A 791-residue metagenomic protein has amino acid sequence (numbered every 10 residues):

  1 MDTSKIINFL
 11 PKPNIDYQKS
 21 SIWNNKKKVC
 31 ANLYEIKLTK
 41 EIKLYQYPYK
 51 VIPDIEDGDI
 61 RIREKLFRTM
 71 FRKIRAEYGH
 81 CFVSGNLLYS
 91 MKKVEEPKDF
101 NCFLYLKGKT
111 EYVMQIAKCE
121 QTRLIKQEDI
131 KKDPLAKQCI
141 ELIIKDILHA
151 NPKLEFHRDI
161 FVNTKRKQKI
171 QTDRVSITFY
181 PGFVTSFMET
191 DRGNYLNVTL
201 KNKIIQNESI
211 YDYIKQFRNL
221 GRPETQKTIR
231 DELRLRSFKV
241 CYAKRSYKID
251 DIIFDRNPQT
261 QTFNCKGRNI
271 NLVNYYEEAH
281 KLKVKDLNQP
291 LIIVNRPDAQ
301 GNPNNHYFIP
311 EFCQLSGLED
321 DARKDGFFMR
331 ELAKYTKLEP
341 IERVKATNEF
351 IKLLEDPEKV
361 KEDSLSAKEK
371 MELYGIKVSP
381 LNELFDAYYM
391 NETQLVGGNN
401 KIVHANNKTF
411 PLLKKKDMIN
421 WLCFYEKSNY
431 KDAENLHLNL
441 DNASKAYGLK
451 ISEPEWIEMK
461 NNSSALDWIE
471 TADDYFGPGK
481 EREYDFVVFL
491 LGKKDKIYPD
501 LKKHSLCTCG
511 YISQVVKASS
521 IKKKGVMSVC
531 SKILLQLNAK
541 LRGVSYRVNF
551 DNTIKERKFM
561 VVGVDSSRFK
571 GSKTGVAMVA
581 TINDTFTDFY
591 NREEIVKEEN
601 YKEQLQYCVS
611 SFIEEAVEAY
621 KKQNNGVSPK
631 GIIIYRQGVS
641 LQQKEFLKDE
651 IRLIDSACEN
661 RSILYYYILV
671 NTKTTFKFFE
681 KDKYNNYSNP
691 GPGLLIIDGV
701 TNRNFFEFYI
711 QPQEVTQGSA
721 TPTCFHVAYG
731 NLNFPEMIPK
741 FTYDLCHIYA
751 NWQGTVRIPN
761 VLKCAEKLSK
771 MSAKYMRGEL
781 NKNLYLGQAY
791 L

Functional and structural regions predicted by a protein language model:
M1-D363, A367-K370, N781-Y790: Noncatalytic nucleic-acid binding interfaces
D2-K19, N24-K27, K40, K131 (+10 more regions): Long, contiguous domain-sized segments
V273, V403, N435: Segments forming glycine/polar-rich beta-alpha architectures that bind adenosine-containing cofactors
Y276, C423, I634: A residue-level signal for conserved active-site and pocket-lining positions in enzyme catalytic cores
Y276-E278, N442, A619: Subunit-assembly interface segments of extracellular/virion macromolecular structures
N305-K415, K524-R557: Flexible inter-domain linker/hinge segments
F385-V396, D432, W456, D467 (+1 more regions): Extracellular distal adhesion/interaction modules in secreted or cell-surface proteins
F410-A446, S567: Domain-scale, conserved, charged regions that form catalytic cores and adjacent regulatory/interaction surfaces
